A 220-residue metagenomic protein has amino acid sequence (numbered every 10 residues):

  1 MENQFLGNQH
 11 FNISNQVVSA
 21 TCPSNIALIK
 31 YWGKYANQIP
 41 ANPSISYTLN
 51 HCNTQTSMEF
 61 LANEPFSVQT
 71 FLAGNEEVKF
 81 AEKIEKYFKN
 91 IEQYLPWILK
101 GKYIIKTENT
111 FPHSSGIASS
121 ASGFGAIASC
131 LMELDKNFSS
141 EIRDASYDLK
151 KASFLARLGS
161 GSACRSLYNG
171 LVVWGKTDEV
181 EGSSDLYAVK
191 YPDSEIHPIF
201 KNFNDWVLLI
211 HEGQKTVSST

Functional and structural regions predicted by a protein language model:
M1-S115, S129-E141, A145-S146: ATP-binding N-lobe of GHMP and related small-molecule kinases
L61-P65, S120, I199: Short, surface-exposed loop and linker segments with low hydrophobicity and enrichment for Pro/Ser/Thr
I105, H113-S166, G170-V173: Long, hydrophobic, well-ordered secondary-structure blocks that form the structural core and pocket-lining surfaces
A145-T220: ATP-dependent small-molecule kinase catalytic core of the GHMP/sugar-kinase superfamily and closely related
